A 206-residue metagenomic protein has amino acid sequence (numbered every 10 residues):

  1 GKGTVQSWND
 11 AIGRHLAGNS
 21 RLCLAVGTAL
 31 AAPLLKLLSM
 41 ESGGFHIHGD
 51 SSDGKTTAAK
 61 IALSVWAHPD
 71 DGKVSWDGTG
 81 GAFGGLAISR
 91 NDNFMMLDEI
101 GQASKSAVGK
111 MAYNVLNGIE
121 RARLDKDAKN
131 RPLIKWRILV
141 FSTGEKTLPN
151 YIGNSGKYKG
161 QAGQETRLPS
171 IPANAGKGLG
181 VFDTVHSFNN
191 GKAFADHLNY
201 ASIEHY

Functional and structural regions predicted by a protein language model:
G1-Y206: Phosphate-handling catalytic cores of nucleic-acid transaction enzymes
